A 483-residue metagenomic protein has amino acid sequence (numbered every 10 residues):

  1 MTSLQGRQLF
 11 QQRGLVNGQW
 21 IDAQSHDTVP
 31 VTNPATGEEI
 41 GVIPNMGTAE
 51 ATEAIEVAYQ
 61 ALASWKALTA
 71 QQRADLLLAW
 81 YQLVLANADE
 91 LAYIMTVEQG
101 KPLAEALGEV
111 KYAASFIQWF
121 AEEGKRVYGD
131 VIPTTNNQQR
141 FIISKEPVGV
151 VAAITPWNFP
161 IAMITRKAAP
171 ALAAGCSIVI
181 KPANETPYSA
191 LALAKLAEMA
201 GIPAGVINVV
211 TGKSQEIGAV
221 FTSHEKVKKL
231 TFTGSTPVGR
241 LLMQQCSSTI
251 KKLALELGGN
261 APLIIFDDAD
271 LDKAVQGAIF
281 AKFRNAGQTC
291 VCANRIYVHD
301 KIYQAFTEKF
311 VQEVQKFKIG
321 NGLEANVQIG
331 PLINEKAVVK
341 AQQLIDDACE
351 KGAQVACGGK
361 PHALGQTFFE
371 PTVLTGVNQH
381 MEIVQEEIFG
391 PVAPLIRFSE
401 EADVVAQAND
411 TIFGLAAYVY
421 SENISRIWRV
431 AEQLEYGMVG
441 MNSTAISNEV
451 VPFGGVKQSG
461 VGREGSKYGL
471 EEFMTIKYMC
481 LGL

Functional and structural regions predicted by a protein language model:
M1-A35: Hydrophobic face of amphipathic alpha-helices that form TPR/SEL1-like repeat modules and related alpha-solenoid
G37, A58, R73, M95 (+10 more regions): Residue-level signal for inorganic ion chemistry
E38-V127, Q138: Glycine-rich loop-to-alpha-helix module at the N-terminal edge of alpha/beta enzyme cores
E38-V42, V227, I264, K318-I319 (+4 more regions): Conserved C-terminal structural/oligomerization subdomain of aldehyde/semialdehyde dehydrogenase
E39-M46, A61-A67, A153, L263-F266 (+5 more regions): Short, well-ordered beta-strand elements within core beta-sheets of diverse protein domains
L62, K66, Y81-A88, A92 (+19 more regions): Structural signal for hydrophobic packing residues in well-ordered secondary-structure cores of soluble enzyme domains
G129-K273, F398: Rossmann-like NAD(P) dinucleotide-binding subdomain of oxidoreductase/dehydrogenase enzymes
P237-N378, M441: ALDH superfamily catalytic-core signature
